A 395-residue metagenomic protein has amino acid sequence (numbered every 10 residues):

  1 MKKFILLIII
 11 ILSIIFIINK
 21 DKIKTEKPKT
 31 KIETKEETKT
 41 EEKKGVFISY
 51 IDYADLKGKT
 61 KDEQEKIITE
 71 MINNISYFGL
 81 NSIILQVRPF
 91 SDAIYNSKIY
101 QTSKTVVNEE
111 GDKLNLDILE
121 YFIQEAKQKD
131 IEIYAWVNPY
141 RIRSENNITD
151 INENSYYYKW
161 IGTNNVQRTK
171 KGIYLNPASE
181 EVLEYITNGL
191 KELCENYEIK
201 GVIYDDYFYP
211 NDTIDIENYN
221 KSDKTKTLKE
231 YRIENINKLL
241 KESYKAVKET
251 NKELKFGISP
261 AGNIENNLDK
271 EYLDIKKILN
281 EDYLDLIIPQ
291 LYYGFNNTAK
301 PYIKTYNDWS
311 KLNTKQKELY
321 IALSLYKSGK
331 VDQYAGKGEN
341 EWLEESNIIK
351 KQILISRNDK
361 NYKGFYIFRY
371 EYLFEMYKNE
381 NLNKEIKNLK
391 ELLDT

Functional and structural regions predicted by a protein language model:
D21-E42: N-terminal, intrinsically disordered, polar/charged segments of Gram-positive cell-envelope systems that serve as
E41-E65, Y134-A135, Y140-N196, E339-N340: Active-site-adjacent "subsite" loops/lids of carbohydrate-active enzymes
I51-D62, Y100-L116, T169-E184, T225-N235 (+2 more regions): The substrate-binding groove and active-site-proximal loops of carbohydrate-active enzymes, especially glycoside
Q64, N74, K159-E281, Y292-Y293: Polysaccharide-binding and catalytic clefts of secreted carbohydrate-active enzymes
K66-A93, N196-G201, L284-L286, S356-F365: Catalytic domains of carbohydrate-active enzymes, especially glycoside hydrolases
F78-L114: Aromatic-lined carbohydrate-binding/catalytic grooves of carbohydrate-active enzymes
Y95-V107, R141-T169, D206-K224, K337-E341: Aromatic- and acidic-residue-enriched segments that line the glycan-binding/catalytic groove of carbohydrate-active
N280-P301, Y306-T395: Substrate-binding cleft of secreted/luminal carbohydrate-active enzymes
